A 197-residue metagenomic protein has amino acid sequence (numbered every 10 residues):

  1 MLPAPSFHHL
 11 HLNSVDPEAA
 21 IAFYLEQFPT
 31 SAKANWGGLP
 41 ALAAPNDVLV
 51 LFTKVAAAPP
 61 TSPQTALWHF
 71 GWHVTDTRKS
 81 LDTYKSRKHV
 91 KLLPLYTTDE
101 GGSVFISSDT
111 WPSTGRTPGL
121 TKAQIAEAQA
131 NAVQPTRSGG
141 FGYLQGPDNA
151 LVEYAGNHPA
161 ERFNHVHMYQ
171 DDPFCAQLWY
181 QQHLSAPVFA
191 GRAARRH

Functional and structural regions predicted by a protein language model:
M1, S31-T65, L144-H158, P187-H197: Conserved short beta-strand elements that form part of the metal-binding/catalytic scaffold of enzyme active sites
M1-L2, W72, K85-M168, F189-H197: Vicinal oxygen chelate
P3-W36: Mature N-terminal segment immediately following signal peptide/propeptide cleavage in secreted/periplasmic
P5-V15, P40-A41, P59-K85, G140-Q145 (+2 more regions): Vicinal oxygen chelate
A20-L25, Y84, N149, A176-Q181: Conserved active-site tyrosine of GNAT-family acetyltransferases
E26-K33, K88-K91, Q182-F189: Conserved acetyl-CoA-binding loop of GNAT-fold acetyltransferases
A32-I106, T110: Ordered, small/hydrophobic-rich secondary-structure cores
D172, A176-A193: Solenoidal tandem-repeat scaffolds enriched in leucines and small polar residues
